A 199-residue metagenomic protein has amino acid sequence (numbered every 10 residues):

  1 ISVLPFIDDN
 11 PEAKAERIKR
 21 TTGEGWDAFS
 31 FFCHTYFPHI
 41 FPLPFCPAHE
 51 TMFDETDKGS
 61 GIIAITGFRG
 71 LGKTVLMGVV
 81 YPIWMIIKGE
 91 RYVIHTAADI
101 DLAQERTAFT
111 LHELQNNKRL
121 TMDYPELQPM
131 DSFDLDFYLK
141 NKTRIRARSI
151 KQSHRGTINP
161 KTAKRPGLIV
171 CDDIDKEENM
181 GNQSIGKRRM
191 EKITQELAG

Functional and structural regions predicted by a protein language model:
I1-I62: Pre-P-loop entry segment of helicase/translocase ATPase cores
F45-H49, T74-V75, K187-E191: A conditional alpha-helix N-cap/helix-loop micro-motif detector
S60-Y81: Walker A/P-loop
I62-A64, Y92-I94, L168: Residue-level preference for the first positions of well-ordered beta-strands
P82, T194-G199: Short, basic/hydrophobic alpha-helical segments
W84-Y92, Q115: Post-Walker A helix-loop "phosphate-sensing" segment adjacent to the P-loop in P-loop NTPases
T96-K151: Conserved nucleotide-state-sensing and coupling region of NTP-binding domains
L135-E196: Conserved RecA-like ASCE ATPase "motif II neighborhood" in helicase/translocase motors
